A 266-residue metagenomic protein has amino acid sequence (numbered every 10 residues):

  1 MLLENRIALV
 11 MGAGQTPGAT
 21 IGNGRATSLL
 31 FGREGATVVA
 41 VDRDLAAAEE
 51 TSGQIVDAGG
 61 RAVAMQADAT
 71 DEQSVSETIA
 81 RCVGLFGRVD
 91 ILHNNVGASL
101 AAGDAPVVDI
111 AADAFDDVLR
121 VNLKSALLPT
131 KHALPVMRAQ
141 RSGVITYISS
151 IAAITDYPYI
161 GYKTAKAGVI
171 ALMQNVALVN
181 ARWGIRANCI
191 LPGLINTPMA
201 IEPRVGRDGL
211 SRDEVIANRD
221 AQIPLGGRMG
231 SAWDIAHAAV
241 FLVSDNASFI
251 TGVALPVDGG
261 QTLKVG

Functional and structural regions predicted by a protein language model:
L2-V39: Canonical Rossmann dinucleotide-binding motif of NAD(H)/NADP(H)-dependent dehydrogenases/reductases, specifically
T16-A19, S99, T146-G168, M173-R182 (+1 more regions): Catalytic loop of short-chain dehydrogenase/reductase
A98, P135, L178-V179, S248: Alpha-helical segment proximal to the catalytic Tyr-Lys
G103-V107, A111-D116, R219-D220: Substrate-binding pocket helix/loop in short-chain dehydrogenase/reductase
D104, Q222, V240, T251-G266: Short C-terminal tail/terminal secondary-structure segment of NAD(P)H-dependent dehydrogenase/reductase domains
D113, L210-D234: Catalytic Tyr-x(3-8)-Lys segment
A181, R186, I250-G252: Short, small/polar-rich loop/turn modules that mediate ligand/substrate recognition or access, typified
